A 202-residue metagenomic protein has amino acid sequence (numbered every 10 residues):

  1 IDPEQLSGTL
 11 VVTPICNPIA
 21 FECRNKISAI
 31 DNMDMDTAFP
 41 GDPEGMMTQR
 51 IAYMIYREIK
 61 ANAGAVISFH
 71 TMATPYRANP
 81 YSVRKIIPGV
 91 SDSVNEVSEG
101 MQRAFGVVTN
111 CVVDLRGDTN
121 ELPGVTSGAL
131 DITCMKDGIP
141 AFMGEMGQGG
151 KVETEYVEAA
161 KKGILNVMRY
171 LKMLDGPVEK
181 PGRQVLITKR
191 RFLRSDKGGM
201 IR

Functional and structural regions predicted by a protein language model:
I1-R202: Structured catalytic-domain cores with a bias toward divalent-metal coordination
